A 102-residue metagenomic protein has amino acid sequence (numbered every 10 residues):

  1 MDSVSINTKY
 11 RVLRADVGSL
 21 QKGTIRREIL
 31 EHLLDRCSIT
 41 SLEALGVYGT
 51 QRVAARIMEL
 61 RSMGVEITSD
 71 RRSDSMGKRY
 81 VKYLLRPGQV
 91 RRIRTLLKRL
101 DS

Functional and structural regions predicted by a protein language model:
D2-G23, I57-S102: DNA-binding patch around the recognition helix
L20, V47-Y48: Residue-level marker of alpha-helix boundaries and capping positions
T24-S38: Short amphipathic alpha-helical interface segments
E31, G46, T95: Charged/polar, solvent-exposed surface patches and flexible loops
H32, Y48, Y80-Y83: Aromatic side chains
S38-V47: Short acidic, hydrophobic short linear motifs in intrinsically disordered regions
T50-A55: Short, basic interhelical loop/turn and adjoining N-cap of the next helix at nucleic-acid- or acidic-partner-contacting
